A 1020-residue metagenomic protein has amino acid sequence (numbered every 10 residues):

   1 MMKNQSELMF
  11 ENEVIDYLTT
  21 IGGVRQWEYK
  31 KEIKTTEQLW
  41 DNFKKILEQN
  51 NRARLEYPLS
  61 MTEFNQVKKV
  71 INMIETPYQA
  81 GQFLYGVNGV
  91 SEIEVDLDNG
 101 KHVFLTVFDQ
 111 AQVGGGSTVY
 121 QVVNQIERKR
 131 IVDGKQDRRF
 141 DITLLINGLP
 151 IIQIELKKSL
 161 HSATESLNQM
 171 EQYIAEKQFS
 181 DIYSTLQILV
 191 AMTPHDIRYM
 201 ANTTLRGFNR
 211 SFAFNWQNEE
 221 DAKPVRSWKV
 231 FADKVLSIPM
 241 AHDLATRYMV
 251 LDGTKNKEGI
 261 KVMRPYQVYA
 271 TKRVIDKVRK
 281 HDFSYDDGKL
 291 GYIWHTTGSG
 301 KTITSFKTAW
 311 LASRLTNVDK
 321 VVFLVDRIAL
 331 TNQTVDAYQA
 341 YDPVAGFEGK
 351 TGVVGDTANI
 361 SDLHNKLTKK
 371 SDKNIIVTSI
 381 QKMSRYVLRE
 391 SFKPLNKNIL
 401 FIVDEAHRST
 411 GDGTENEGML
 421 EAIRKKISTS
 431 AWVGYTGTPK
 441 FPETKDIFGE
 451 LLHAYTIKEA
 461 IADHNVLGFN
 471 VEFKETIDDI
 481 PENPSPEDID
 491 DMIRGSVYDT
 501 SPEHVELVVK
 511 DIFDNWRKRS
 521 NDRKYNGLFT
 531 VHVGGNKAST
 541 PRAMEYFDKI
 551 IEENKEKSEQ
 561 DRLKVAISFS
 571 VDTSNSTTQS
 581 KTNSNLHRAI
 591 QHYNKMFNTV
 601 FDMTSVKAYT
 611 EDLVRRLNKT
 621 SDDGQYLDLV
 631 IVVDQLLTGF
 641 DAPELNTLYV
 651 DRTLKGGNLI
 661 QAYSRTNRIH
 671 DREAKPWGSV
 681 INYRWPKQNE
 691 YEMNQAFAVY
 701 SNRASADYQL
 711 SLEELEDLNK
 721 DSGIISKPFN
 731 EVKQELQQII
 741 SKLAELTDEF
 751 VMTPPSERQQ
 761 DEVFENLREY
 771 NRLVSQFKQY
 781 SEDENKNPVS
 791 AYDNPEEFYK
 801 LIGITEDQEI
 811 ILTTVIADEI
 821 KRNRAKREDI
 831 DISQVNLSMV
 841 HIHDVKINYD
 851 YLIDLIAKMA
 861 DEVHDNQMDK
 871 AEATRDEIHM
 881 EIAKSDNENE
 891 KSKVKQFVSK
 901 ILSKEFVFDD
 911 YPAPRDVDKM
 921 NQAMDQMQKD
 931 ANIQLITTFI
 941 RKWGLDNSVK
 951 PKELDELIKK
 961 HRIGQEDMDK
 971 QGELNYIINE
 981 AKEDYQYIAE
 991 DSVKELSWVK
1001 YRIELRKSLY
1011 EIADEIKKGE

Functional and structural regions predicted by a protein language model:
M2-K320, A329, Q333-A345, S371 (+2 more regions): ATP-dependent helicase/translocase motor core
D16, T20, R25-W27, L39 (+13 more regions): Catalytic cores and motor modules of nucleic-acid processing enzymes
D342-F392: Inter-Walker segment of RecA-like/P-loop motor cores
K373-A422, L613-V614, V632-D634: Conserved RecA-like ASCE ATPase "motif II neighborhood" in helicase/translocase motors
G411-V471: Post-DEXD/H (motif II) to motif III coupling segment of the RecA-like Helicase ATP-binding lobe
L451-H532: Conserved interdomain linker/interface between the two RecA-like ATPase lobes of SF2 helicase motors
S496-L629: Conserved C-terminal RecA-like helicase domain
L659, R665-A698: Conserved segment of the helicase C-terminal RecA-like domain
